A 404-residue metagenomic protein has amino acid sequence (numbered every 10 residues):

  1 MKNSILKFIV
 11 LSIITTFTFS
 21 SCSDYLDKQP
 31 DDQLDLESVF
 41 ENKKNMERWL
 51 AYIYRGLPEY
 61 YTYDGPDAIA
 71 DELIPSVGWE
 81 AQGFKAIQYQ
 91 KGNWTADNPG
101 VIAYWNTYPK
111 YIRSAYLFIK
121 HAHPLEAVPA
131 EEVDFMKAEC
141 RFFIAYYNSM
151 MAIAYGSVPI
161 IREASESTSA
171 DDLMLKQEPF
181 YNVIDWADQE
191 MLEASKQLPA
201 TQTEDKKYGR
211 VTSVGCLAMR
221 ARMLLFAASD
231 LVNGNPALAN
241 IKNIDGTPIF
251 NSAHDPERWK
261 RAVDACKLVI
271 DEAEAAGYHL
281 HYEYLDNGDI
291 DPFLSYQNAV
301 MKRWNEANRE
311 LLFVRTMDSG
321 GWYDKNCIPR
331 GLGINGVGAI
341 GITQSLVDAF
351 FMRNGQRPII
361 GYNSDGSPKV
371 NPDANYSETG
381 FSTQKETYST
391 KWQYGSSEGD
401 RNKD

Functional and structural regions predicted by a protein language model:
M1-I9: Bacterial N-terminal signal peptides that target proteins for export
V10-T15: Hydrophobic helical h-region of N-terminal Sec-dependent signal peptides in bacterial secretory/periplasmic proteins
F19-S21: C-terminal motif of bacterial Sec signal peptides marking the signal peptidase cleavage site
S23-K85, V158, V214, L225-D404: An aromatic- and glycine-enriched ligand-binding surface/loop that stacks and positions planar moieties
D32-D35, E163-D171: Short linear capping/connector segments at secondary-structure termini
D35, N42-Y61, A81-Y155, D171-Y208: Conserved, well-structured interaction surfaces
A145, A218-S229: Amphipathic alpha-helical repeat scaffolds of TPR domains
S157-A164, S195-K206, G277-Y284: Glycine- and aromatic-rich loop/turn segments at beta-sheet edges
